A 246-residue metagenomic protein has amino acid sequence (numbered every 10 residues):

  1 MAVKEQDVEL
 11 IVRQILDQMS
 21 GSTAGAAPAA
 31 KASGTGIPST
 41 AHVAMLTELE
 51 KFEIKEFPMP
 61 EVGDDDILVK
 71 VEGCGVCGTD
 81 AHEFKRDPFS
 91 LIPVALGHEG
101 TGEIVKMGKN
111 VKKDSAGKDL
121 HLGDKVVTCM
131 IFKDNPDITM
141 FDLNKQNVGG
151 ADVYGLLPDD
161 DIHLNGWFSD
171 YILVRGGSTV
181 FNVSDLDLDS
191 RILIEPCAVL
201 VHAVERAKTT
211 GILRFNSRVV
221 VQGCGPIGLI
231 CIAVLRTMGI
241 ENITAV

Functional and structural regions predicted by a protein language model:
L10-T101, D170-I172: Short N-terminal strand-loop motif that marks the start of NAD(P)H/FAD-dependent oxidoreductase cofactor-binding domains
P58-C74, D87-D137, S184-L186: Glycine-rich beta-strand-centered segment in the early N-terminal region that forms part of a ligand/cofactor-binding
M107, P196, G223-P226: Glycine-rich Rossmann-fold phosphate-binding loop(s) that bind the pyrophosphate of adenine dinucleotide cofactors
K113-D114, F132-V219: NAD(P)H dinucleotide-binding glycine-rich loop of Rossmann-like/cofactor-binding domains, especially the beta1-alpha1
V199, I227, L235: Hydrophobic/small residue at the entry helix of a nucleotide-binding pocket
V221-Q222, A245: Hydrophobic Val/Ile/Leu positions in short beta-strands of Rossmann-like dinucleotide-binding domains
T237-N242: Conserved S-adenosyl-L-methionine
